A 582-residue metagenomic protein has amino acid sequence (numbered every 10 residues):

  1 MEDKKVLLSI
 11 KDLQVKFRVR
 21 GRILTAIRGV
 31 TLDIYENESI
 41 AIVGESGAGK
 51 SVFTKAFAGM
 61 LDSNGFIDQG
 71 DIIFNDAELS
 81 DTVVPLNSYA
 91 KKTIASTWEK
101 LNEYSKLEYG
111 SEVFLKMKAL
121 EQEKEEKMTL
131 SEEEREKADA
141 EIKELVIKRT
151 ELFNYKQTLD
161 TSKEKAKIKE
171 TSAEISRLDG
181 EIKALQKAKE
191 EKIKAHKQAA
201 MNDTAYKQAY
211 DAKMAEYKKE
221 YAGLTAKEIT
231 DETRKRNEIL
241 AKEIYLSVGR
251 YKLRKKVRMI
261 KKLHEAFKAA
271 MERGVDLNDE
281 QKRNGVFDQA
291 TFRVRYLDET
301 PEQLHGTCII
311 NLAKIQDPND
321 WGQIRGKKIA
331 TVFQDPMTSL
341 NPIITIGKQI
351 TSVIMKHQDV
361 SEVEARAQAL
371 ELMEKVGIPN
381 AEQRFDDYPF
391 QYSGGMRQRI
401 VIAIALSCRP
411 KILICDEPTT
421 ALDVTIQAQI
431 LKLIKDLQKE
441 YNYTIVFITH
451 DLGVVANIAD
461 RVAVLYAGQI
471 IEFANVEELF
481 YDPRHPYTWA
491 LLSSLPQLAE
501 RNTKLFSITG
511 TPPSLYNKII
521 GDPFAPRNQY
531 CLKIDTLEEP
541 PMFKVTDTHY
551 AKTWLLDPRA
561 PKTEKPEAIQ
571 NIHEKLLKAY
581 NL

Functional and structural regions predicted by a protein language model:
K4-V6, L79, K124, G306-I309 (+2 more regions): Short catalytic/signature loops enriched in Gly
I34-Y35, I324: Conserved hydrophobic segment flanking the Walker A/P-loop of ABC-type ATPase nucleotide-binding domains
L79-S176, G180, A184-M201, A205-E228 (+6 more regions): ABC ATPase NBD coupling module
V363-I378, F385-D386, W489: ABC ATPase nucleotide-binding domain helical subdomain, centered on the C-loop/LSGGQ "ABC signature"
S407-K411: A short, proline-enriched helix->beta-strand linker immediately N-terminal to the Walker B motif in ABC-type P-loop
I414-P418, L422-T503: P-loop NTP-binding/switch modules centered on Walker-like glycine-rich loops
